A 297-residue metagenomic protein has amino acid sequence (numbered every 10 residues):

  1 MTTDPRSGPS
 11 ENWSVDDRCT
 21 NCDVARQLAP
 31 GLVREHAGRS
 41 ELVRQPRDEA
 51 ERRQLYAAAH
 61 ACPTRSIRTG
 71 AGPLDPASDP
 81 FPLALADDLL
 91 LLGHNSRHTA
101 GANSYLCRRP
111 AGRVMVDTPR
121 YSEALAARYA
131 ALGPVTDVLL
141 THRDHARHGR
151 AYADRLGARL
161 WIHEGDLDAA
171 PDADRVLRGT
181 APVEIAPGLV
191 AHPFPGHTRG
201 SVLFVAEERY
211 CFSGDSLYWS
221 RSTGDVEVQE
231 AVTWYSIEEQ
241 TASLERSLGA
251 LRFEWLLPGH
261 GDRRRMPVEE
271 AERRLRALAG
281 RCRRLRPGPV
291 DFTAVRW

Functional and structural regions predicted by a protein language model:
T2-N21, R34-R53: Ferredoxin-like iron-sulfur electron-transfer modules
V24-A37, A59-A71: Iron-sulfur cluster-binding cysteine motifs and their immediate structural context in ferredoxin-like electron-transfer
A25, R97-A100, P195-T198: A short catalytic or substrate-binding loop motif that flags glycine-/basic-rich loops and adjacent residues that bind
A37-G38, R113-M115, Y121-E123, T136 (+3 more regions): Metallo-beta-lactamase
D48-P110, G288, T293-W297: Zn-dependent metallo-beta-lactamase
G72-D87, R150-R199, W234-E254: Metallo-beta-lactamase
A86-L90, R108-V114, P182-V190, E207-Y210: Beta-strand-turn-beta hairpins that frame and shape the catalytic cleft of phosphate-ester-processing enzymes
G101, Y121-P187, R276-R281: Active-site HxH/HxHxD metal-binding segment of metal-dependent hydrolases
